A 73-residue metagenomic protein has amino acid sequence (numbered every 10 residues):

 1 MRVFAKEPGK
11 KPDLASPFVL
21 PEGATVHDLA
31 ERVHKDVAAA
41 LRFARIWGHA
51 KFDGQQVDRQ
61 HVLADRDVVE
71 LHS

Functional and structural regions predicted by a protein language model:
M1-S73: C-terminal-of-GTPase-core extension/linker across diverse P-loop GTPases
